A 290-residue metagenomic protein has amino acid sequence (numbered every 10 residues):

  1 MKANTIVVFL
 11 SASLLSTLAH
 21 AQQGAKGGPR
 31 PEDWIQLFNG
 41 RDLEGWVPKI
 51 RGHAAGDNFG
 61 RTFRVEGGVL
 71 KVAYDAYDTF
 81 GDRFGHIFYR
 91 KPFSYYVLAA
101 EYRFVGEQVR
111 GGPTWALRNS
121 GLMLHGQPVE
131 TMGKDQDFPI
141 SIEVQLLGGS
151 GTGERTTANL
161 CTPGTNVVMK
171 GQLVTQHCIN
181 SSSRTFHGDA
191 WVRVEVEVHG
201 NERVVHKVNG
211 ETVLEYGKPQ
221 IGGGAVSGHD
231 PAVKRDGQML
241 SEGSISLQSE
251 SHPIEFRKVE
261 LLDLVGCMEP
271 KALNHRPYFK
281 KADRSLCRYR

Functional and structural regions predicted by a protein language model:
M1-V8: Bacterial N-terminal signal peptides that target proteins for export
Q22-K281: Carbohydrate-interacting regions of secretory-pathway proteins
K281-R290: Short, disulfide-bonded extracellular cysteine-rich repeat modules
